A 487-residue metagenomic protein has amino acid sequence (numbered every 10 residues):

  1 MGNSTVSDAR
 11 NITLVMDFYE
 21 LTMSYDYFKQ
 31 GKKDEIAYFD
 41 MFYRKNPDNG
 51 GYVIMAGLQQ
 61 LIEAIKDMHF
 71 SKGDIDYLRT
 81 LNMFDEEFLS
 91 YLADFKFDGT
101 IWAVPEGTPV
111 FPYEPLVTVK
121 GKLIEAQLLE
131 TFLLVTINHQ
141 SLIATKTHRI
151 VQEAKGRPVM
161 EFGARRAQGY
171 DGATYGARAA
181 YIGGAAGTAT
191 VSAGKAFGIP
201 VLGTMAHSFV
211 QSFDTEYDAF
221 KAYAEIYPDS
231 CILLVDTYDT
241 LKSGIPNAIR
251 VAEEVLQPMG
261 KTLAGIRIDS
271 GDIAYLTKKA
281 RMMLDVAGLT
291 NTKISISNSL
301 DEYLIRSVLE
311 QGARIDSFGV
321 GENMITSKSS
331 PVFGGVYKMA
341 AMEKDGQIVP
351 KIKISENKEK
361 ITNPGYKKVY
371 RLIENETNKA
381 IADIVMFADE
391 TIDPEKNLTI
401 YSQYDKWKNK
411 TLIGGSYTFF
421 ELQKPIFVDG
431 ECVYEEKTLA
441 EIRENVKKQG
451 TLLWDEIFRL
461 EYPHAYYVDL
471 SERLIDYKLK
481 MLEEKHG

Functional and structural regions predicted by a protein language model:
M1-Y227, K338-G487: Ordered alpha/beta subdomains of enzyme catalytic regions
G2, S208-I381: Glycine-rich phosphate/ribose-binding loops and adjacent secondary-structure elements that form binding surfaces
